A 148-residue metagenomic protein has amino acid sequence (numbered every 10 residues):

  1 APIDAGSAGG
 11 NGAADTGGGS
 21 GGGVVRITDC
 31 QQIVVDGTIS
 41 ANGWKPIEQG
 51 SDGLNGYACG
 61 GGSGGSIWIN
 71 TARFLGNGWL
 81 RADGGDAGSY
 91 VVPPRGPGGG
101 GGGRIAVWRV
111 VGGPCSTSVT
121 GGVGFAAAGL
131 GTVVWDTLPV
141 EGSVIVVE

Functional and structural regions predicted by a protein language model:
A1-R26, V35-W68, N77-L138: Glycine-centered low-complexity coil/loop motifs and glycine-rich tracts, especially the flexible linkers
F74: Short, conserved loop/helix-junction motifs that constitute active-site signature segments in enzyme catalytic cores
P139-E148: Short, composition-biased motifs enriched in small/polar/acidic residues
